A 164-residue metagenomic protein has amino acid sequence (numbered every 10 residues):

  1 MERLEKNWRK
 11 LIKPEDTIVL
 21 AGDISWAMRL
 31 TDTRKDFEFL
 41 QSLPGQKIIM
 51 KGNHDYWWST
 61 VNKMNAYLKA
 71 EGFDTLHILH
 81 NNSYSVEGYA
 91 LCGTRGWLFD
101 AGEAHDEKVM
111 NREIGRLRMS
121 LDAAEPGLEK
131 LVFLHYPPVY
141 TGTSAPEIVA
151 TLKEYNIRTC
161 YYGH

Functional and structural regions predicted by a protein language model:
M1-V86, S144-Y162: Core catalytic region of metal-dependent phosphoesterases/phosphodiesterases, especially metallo-beta-lactamase-like
E5-T17, H105-H164: His/acidic metal-ligating clusters that form di-metal
P14-I18, A90-A101: Short, basic/glycine-rich phosphate-binding loops at helix/coil junctions that contact nucleotide phosphates
D23, G52, A104, H135-Y136: Short, contiguous strand/loop micro-motifs
D23-M28, W97-M110: Surface-exposed cleft-lining segments at the edges of enzyme active sites
S25, D55-Y56, G96-F99, P137-V139: Short, solvent-exposed loop/turn segments at secondary-structure junctions
M50, C92-T94, L131-H135: Short, conserved beta-strand edge motifs with alternating hydrophobic and charged residues
S83-G93, E125: Beta-strand-turn-beta hairpins that frame and shape the catalytic cleft of phosphate-ester-processing enzymes
